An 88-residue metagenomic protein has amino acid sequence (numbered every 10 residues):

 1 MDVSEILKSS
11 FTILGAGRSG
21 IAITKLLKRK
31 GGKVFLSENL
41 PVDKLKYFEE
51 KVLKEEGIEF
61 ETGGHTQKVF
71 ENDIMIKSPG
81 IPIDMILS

Functional and structural regions predicted by a protein language model:
M1-S88: N-terminal leader/targeting and accessory segments in enzymes
